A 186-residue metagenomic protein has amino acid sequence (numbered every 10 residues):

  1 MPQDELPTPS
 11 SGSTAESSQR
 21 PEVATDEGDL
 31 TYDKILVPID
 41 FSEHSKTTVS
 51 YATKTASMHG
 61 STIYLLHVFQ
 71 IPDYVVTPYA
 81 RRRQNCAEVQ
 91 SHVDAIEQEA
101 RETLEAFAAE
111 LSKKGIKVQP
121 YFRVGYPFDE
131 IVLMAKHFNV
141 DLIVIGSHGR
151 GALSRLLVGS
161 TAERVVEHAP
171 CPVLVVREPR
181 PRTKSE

Functional and structural regions predicted by a protein language model:
M1-A24, T31, L133-S185: Gly/Ser-rich helix-loop-strand patches that form or flank binding pockets for ribonucleotide-derived cofactors
P2-E5, T25-C86, P179-P181: Small/aliphatic-rich secondary-structure junction motif
A52, F107, I131, V165: Aromatic/hydrophobic pocket-lining residues that form π-stacking "cages" and hydrophobic walls in ligand
N85-E102: A short acidic, glycine-rich active-site loop that binds or catalyzes chemistry on phosphate/adenosine moieties
K117-P120: Rossmann-fold cofactor-recognition segment
F122-I131: Charged docking surfaces used in two-component/phosphorelay signaling
